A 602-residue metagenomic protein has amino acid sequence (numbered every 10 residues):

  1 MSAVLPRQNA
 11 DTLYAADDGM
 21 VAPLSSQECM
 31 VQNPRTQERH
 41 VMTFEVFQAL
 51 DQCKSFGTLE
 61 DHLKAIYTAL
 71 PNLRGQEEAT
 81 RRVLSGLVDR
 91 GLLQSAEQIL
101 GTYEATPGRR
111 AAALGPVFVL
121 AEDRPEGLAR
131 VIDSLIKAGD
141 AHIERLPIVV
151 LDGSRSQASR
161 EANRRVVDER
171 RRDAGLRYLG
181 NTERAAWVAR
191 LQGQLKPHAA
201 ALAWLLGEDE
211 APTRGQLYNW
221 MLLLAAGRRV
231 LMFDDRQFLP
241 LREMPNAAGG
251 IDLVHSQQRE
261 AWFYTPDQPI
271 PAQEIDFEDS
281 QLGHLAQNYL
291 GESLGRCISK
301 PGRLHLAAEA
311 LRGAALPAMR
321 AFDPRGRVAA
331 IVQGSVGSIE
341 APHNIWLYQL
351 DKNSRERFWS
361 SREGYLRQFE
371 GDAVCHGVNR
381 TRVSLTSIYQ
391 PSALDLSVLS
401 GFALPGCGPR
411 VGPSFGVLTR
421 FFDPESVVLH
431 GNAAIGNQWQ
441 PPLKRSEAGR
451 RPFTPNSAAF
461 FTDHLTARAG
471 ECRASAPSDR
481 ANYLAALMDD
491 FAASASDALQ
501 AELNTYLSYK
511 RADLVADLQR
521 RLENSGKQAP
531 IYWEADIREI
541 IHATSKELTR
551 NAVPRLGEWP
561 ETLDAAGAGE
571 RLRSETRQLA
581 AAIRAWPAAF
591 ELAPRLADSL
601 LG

Functional and structural regions predicted by a protein language model:
M1-Q52: Acidic, low-complexity/disordered tracts enriched in E/D and polar residues
A22-P23, L92-Y103, R445-G602: Long, compositionally biased intrinsically disordered regions
Q27, R35-A111: Long, charge-rich, low-complexity alpha-helical segments
R124-G139, Q157-V166: Short, well-formed alpha-helical segments that are part of the catalytic scaffolds of diverse glycosyltransferases
A158-R229, E243-N246, G250: Active-site-proximal specificity loops/subdomain of glycosyltransferases
G207, H255-T386: Extended catalytic-interface subdomain
F238, E425-R451: Active-site donor/metal-binding and catalytic loop motifs of nucleotide-sugar-dependent glycosylation enzymes
G408-E425: A short, conserved alpha-helix in the catalytic core of glycosyltransferases
